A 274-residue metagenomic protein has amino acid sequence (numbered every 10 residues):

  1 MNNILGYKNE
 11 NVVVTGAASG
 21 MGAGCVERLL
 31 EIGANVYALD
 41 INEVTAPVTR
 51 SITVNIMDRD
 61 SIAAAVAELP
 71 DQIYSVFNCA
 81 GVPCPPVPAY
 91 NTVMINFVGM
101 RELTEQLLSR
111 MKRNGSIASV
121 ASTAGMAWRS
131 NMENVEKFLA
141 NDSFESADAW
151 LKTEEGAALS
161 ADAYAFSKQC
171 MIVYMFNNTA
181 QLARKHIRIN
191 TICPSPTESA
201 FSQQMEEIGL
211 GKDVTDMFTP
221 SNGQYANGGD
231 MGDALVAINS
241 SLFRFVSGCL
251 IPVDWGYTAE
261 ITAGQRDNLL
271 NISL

Functional and structural regions predicted by a protein language model:
N2, S247-L274: Short C-terminal tail/terminal secondary-structure segment of NAD(P)H-dependent dehydrogenase/reductase domains
N2-Y37: Canonical Rossmann dinucleotide-binding motif of NAD(H)/NADP(H)-dependent dehydrogenases/reductases, specifically
T15-G16, I73-G81, N114-S122, N190-P194: Rossmann-fold scaffold of SDR-type NAD(P)-dependent oxidoreductases
A46-I62: Rossmann-fold cofactor-recognition segment
V82-P86, R113-R184, P196-T197: Catalytic loop of short-chain dehydrogenase/reductase
E102, T191, L210-V246, I251-W255 (+1 more regions): C-terminal helical subdomain
C193-Q204: Short, flexible catalytic-loop segment of classical short-chain dehydrogenase/reductase
